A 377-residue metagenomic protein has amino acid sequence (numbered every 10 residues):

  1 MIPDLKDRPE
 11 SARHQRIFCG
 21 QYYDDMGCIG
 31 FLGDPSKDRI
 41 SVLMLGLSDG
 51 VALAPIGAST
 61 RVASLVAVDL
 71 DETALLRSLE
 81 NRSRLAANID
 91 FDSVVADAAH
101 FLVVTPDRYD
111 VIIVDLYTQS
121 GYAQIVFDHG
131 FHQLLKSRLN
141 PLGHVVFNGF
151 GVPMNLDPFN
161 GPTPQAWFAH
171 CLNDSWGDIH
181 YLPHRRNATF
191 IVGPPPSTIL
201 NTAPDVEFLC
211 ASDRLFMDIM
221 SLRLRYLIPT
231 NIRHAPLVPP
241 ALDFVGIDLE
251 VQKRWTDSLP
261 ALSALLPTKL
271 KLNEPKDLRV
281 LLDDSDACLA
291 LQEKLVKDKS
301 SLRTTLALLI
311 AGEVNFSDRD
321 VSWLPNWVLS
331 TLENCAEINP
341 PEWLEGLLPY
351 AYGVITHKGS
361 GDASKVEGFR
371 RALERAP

Functional and structural regions predicted by a protein language model:
M1-R8, C28-D34, D174-K276: Soluble small-group transferase modules, centered on the S-adenosyl donor enzyme superfamily
H14-F147, P153-Q165: The AdoMet/dcAdoMet-binding core of the Class I SAM-like
P158-L182: Conserved Class I S-adenosyl-L-methionine
D243, L308-L309, Y350: TPR/TPR-like alpha-solenoid signature
K269, D298, L332-C335, N339 (+1 more regions): Alpha-helical junction/boundary sensor with strong preference for TPR arrays
V280-D286, D318-S330, D362-K365: Helix-turn-helix repeat elements of alpha-solenoid scaffolds
